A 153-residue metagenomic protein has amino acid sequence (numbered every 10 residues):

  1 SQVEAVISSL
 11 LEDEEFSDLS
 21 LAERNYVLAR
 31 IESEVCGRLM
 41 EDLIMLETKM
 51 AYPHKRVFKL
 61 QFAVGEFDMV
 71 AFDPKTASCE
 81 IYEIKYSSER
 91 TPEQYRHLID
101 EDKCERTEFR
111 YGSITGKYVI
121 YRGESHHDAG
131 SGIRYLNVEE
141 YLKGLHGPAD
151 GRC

Functional and structural regions predicted by a protein language model:
S1-F67, D73: Accessory nucleic acid-recognition modules appended to NTPase machines
A5-L10, E83, E93-Q94, A129-S131 (+1 more regions): Short conserved micro-motifs at the rims of enzyme active sites and ligand-binding pockets
I44, T48, F67-T91, D100: Conserved catalytic cores of phosphodiester-cleaving nucleases, focusing on short active-site segments
F58, E80, G116-V119: A structural signal for isolated positions on well-ordered beta-strands in alpha/beta enzyme cores
A63-D68, K117-Y121: Small/polar glycine-rich anion-binding or flexible loop at a beta-alpha turn
S87, T91-Y111: Short, charged, amphipathic alpha-helix that recurs within catalytic cores of restriction-modification and other
Y118-C153: Domain-level recognition of nuclease-like catalytic cores that cleave nucleotide substrates
